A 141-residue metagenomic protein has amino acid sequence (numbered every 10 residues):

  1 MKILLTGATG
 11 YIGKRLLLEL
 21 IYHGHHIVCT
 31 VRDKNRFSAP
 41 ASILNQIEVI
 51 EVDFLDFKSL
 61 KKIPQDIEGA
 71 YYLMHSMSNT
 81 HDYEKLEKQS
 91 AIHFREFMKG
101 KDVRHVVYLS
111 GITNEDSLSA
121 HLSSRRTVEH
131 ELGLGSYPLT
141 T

Functional and structural regions predicted by a protein language model:
M1-T30: N-terminal Rossmann NAD(P)H-binding glycine-rich loop of SDR-like oxidoreductase domains
L4, N35-K101, T113-E115: NAD(P)H-binding glycine-rich loop region in Rossmannoid oxidoreductase-like domains and their noncatalytic homologs
T6, T30, L73, V106-G111: SDR active-site strand-loop-helix element
I12-L16, F94, V128: Hydrophobic residues within alpha-helices that form the first helical element adjacent to the glycine-rich loop
V28, E48-I50, T140: General small-molecule cofactor/ligand-binding pocket signal
G100-H105, S136-Y137: A short helix->loop->beta-strand "cap" motif at the edges of active sites that frequently abuts
S110, H130-T141: Conserved beta-loop-beta element that borders a ligand/cofactor-binding pocket
I112-S123: Conserved catalytic-site region of short-chain dehydrogenase/reductase
